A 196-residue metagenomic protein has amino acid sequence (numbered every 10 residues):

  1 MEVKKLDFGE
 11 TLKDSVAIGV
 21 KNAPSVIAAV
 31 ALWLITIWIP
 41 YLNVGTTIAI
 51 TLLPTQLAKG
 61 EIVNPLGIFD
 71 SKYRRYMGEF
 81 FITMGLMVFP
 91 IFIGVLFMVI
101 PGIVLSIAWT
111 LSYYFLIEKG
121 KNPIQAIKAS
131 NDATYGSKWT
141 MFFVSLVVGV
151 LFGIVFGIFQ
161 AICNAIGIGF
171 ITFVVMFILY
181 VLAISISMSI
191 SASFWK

Functional and structural regions predicted by a protein language model:
M1-K5, G9-D14, T51-N64, L105-K128 (+1 more regions): Juxtamembrane transition segments at transmembrane-helix termini in multipass membrane proteins
L6-D14, I18, V26, L34: The feature marks the first
A17-A31, M77, K138-F143: Membrane-interface helix starts
A17-N22, F69-R75, D132-G136, A165-G167: Helix-boundary and loop/linker segments of multi-pass membrane transporters
S25-T46, F143-F156: Hydrophobic alpha-helical transmembrane segments of multi-pass membrane transport/permease proteins
A28-L32, D70, I82, L86 (+3 more regions): Internal alpha-helical transmembrane segments of multi-pass membrane proteins, especially GPCRs
A31-A49, F92-S112: Hydrophobic, aromatic-rich membrane-embedded alpha-helical segments
S71-V95, M141: Alpha-helical membrane-spanning segments of integral membrane proteins, especially the hydrophobic core of TM bundles
